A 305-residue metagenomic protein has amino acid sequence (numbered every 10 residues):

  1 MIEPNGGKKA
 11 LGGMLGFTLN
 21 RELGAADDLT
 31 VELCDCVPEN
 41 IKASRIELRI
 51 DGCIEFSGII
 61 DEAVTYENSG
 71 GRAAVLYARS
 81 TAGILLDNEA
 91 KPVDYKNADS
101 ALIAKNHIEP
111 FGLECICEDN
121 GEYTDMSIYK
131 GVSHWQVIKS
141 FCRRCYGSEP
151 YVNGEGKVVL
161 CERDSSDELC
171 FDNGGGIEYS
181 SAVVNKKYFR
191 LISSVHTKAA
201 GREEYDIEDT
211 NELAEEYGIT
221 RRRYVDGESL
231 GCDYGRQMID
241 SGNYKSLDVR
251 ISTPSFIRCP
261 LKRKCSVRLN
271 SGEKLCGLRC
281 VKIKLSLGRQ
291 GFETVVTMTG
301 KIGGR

Functional and structural regions predicted by a protein language model:
M1, A43-G52, K262-N270: Short conserved beta-strand and strand-loop elements enriched in small hydrophobics with frequent Asp/Gly
M1-G24, E178-A182: Solvent-exposed edge beta-strands and adjacent loop segments that serve as assembly or binding interfaces
L15-R21, D61-E67, V281-L285: Short amphipathic beta-strand and strand-loop transition segments with alternating hydrophobic
D28-V37, L247-S255: Short alpha-helix capping/helix-loop boundary micro-motifs
V31, A78, P92-C115, Y129-G154 (+2 more regions): Amphipathic, non-transmembrane alpha-helical segments in extracytoplasmic/periplasmic proteins
C34-C115, T299-G303: Surface-exposed cap/loop segments at beta↔alpha junctions
A73, R79-L85, C117-R190: Short beta-strand-centered interaction patches in the first periplasmic/extracellular domains of large envelope
K139, G154-F292, V296-G304: Acidic, small/polar-enriched beta strand-loop surface segments
